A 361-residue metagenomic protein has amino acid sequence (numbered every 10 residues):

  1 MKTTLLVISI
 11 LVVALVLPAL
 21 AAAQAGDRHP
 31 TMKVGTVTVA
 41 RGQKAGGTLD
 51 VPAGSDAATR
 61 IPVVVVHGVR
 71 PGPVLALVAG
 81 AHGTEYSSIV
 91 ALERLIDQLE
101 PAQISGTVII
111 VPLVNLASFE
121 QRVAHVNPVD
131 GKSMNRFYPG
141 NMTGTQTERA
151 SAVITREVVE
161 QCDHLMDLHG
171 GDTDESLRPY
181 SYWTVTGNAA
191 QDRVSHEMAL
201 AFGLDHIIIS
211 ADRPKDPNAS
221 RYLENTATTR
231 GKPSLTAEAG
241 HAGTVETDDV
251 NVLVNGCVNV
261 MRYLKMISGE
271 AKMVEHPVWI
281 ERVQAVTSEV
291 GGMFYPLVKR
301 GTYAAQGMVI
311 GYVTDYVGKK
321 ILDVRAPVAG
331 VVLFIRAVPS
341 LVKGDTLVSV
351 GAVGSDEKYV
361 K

Functional and structural regions predicted by a protein language model:
L5, A22-K361: Structured catalytic-domain cores with a bias toward divalent-metal coordination
V7-P18: Bacterial N-terminal signal peptides
